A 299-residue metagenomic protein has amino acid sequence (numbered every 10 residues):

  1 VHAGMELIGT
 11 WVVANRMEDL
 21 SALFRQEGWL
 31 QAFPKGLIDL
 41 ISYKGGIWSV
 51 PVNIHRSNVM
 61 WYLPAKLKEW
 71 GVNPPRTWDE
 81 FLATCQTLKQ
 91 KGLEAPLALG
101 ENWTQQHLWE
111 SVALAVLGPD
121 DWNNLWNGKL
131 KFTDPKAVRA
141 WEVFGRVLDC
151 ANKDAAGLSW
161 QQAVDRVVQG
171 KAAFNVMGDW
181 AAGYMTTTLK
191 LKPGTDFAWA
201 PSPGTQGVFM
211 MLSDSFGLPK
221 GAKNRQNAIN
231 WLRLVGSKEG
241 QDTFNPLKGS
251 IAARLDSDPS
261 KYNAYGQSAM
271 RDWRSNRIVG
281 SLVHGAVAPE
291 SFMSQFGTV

Functional and structural regions predicted by a protein language model:
V1-A3, R16-E18, L93-A95, Q169-G178: Alpha-to-beta junction loops
G4-N58, N73, L82, L108 (+2 more regions): Hinge/lid segment of periplasmic solute-binding proteins
E6-T10, L108, E142-N230: Extracytoplasmic/periplasmic substrate-binding proteins
S21-F33, V116-R139, T187-K192, W199-F209 (+1 more regions): Short, solvent-exposed loop/beta-turn-alpha elements that line the ligand-binding surface or hinge of extracytoplasmic
Y43-V52, N58, L82-K129, A172: Extracytoplasmic/periplasmic solute-binding protein
W48, A65-P75, D149-C150, G221-A228: Short helix-loop capping/hinge motifs at secondary-structure junctions, enriched in acidic/polar residues
C85-L88, N127-A156: Glycine-centered hinge/linker elements that transmit conformational signals in sensory and ligand-binding systems
W180-P193, T205-T298: C-terminal lobe and pocket-closing loops of periplasmic/extracytoplasmic Venus-flytrap solute-binding proteins
